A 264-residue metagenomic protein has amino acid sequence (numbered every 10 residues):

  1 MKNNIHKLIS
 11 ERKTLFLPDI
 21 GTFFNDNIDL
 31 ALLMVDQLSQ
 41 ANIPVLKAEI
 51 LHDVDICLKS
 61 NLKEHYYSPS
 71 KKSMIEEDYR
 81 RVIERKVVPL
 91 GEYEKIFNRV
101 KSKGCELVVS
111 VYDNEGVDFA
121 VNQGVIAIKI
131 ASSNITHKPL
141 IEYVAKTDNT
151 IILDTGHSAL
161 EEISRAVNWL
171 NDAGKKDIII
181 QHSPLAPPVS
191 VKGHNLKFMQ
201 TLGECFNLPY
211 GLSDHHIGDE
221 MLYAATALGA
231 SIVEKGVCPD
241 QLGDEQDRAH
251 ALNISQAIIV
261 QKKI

Functional and structural regions predicted by a protein language model:
M1-I264: Catalytic cores and adjacent flexible loops of soluble metabolic enzymes that perform enolate/carbanion chemistry on
